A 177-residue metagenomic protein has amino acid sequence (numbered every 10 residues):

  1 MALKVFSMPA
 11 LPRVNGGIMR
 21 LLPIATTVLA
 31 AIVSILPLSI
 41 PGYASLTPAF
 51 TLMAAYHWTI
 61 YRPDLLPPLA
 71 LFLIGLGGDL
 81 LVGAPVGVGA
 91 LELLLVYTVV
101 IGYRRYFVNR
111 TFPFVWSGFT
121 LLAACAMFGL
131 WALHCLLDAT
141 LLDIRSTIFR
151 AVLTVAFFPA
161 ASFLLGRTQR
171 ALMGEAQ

Functional and structural regions predicted by a protein language model:
M1-Q177: Terminal, non-globular segments
